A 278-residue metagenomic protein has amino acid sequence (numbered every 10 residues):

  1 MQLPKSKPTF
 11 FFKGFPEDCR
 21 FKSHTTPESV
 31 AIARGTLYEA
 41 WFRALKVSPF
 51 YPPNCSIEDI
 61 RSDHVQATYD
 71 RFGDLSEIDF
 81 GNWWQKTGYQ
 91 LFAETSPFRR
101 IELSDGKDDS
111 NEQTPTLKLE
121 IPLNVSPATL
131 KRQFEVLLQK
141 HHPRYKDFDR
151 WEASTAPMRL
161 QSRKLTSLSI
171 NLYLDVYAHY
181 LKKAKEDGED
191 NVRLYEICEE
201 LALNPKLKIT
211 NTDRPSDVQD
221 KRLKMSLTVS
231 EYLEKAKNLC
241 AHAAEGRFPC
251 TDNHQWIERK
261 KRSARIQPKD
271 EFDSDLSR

Functional and structural regions predicted by a protein language model:
M1, R150-R278: K/R-rich mixed-charge low-complexity regions
M1-T155, R278: Intrinsically disordered, low-complexity acidic/Q/S/K-rich activation/interaction tracts characteristic
